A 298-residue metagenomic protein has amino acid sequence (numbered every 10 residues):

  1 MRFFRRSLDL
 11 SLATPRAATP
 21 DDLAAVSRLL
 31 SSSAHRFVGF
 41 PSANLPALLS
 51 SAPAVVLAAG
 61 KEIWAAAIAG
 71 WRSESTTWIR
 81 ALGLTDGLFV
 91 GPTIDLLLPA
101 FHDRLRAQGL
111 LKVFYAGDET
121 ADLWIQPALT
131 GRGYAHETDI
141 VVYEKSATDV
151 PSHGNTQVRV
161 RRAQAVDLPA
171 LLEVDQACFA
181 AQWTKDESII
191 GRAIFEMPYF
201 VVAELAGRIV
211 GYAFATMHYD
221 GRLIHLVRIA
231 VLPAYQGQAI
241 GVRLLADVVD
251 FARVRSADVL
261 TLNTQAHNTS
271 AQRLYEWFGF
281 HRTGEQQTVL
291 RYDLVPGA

Functional and structural regions predicted by a protein language model:
M1-L8, W71-S75, T85-T156, T288-L290: Acyl-donor-binding surface of acyltransferase catalytic domains
F3-R6, L30-G60, I68, A180-V210 (+1 more regions): Active-site rim helix/loop that mediates acceptor-substrate recognition in acyltransferases
D9-V26, R159-L171: A short beta-loop-alpha structural element at the N-terminal edge of CoA-dependent acyl/N-acetyltransferase catalytic
S33, P41-P99, D103, A213-V227: Conserved donor-binding loop and adjoining core beta-sheet/short helix segment in diverse acyl/aminoacyl transferases
V90-D103, V231, G237-D250, V254 (+1 more regions): Conserved acetyl-CoA-binding loop-helix of GNAT-fold acetyltransferases
V113-G117, L226, L260-T264: Conserved hydrophobic beta-strand within the GNAT/NAT acetyltransferase core sheet that lines the active-site cleft
E119-T138, Q238, V242, A266-G284: Conserved active-site alpha-helix within GNAT-family acetyltransferase domains
V141-R159, Q164, D258-T269, W277-A298: C-terminal "cap" of GNAT-fold acetyltransferases
